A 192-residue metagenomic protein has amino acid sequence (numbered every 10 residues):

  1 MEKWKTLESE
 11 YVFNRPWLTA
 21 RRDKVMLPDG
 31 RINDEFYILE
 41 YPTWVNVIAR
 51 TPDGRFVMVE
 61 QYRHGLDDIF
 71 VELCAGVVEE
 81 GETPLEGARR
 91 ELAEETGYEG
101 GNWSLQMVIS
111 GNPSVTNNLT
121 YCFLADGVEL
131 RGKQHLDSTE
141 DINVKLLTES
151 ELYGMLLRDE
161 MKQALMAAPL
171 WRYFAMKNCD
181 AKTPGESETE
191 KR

Functional and structural regions predicted by a protein language model:
E2, T6-E8: Accessory alpha/beta interaction modules
T6, A20-R22, N33-E35, V59 (+3 more regions): Hydrophobic residues on conserved beta-strands that form the core of alpha/beta folds
E8-N46, P52: Acidic, metal-coordinating catalytic segment for phosphate/diphosphate chemistry, firing primarily on the Nudix
N14, G65, P113-V115: Short glycine/serine/proline-enriched coil/turn segments at secondary-structure junctions
D34, W44-N46, T51, V77-L165: Unchanged
P42-E72: A glycine-rich, hydrophobic loop/mini-helix early in the fold
Y153-R192: Long hydrophobic alpha-helical segments typical of transmembrane helices together with their membrane-interfacial
